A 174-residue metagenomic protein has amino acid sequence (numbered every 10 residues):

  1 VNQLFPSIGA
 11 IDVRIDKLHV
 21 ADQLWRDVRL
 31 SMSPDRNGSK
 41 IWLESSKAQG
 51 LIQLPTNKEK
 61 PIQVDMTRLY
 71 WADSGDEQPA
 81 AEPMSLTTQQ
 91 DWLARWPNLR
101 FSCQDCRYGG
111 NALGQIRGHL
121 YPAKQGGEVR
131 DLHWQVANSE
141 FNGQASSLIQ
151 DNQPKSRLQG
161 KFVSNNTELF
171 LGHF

Functional and structural regions predicted by a protein language model:
V1, P6-L24, R29-S31, K40-A112 (+1 more regions): Small-residue helix/turn framework positions
D35-N37: A short, compositionally biased
